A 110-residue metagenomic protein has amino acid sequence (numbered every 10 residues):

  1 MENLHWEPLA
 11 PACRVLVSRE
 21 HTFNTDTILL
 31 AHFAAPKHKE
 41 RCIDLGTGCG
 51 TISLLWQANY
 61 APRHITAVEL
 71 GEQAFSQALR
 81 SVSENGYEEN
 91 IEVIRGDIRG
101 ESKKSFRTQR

Functional and structural regions predicted by a protein language model:
M1-E2, E88: Intrinsically disordered, low-complexity segments enriched in polar/charged residues with Gly/Pro, especially when
E2-R41, T47-A58: SAM-dependent Rossmann-like transferase core, predominantly class I methyltransferases with a strong bias toward
F33-R107: Conserved SAM/SAH cofactor-binding pocket of Class I
R110: A short SAM/SAH-binding and catalytic strip from SAM-dependent methyltransferases
